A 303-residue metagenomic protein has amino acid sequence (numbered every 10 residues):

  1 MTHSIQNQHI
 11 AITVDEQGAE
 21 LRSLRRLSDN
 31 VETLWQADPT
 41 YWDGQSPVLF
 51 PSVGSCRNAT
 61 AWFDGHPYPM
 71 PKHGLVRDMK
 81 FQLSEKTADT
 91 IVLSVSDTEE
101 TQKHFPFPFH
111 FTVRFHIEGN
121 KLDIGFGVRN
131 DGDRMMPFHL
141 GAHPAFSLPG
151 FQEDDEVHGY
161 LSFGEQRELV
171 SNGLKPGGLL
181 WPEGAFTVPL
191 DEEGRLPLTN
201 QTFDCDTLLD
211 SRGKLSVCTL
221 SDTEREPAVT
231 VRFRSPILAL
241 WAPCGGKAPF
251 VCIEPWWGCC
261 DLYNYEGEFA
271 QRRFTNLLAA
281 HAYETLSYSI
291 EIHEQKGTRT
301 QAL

Functional and structural regions predicted by a protein language model:
M1-E32, E291-L303: Generic N-terminal segment detector
Q6, H66, M70-G119: Extended, loop-rich substrate-binding clefts of extracytoplasmic carbohydrate-active enzymes
A11-P67: Acidic-aromatic substrate-binding/catalytic surfaces of carbohydrate-active enzymes
V14, A61-G65, N276-E294: Short Pro-Gly-centered flexible turn/kink motifs
D97-F151: Acidic, contiguous internal or C-terminal segments within carbohydrate-active enzymes that form a structured patch used
T112-R114, R273-L278: Beta-strand-rich interaction surfaces with strong enrichment in secreted/lumenal proteins
L148, Q152-R234: Active-site/ligand-binding surface loops and adjacent short beta/alpha elements that line catalytic pockets across
S221-N264: Glycine-rich active-site loops that engage anionic ligands at enzyme catalytic sites
